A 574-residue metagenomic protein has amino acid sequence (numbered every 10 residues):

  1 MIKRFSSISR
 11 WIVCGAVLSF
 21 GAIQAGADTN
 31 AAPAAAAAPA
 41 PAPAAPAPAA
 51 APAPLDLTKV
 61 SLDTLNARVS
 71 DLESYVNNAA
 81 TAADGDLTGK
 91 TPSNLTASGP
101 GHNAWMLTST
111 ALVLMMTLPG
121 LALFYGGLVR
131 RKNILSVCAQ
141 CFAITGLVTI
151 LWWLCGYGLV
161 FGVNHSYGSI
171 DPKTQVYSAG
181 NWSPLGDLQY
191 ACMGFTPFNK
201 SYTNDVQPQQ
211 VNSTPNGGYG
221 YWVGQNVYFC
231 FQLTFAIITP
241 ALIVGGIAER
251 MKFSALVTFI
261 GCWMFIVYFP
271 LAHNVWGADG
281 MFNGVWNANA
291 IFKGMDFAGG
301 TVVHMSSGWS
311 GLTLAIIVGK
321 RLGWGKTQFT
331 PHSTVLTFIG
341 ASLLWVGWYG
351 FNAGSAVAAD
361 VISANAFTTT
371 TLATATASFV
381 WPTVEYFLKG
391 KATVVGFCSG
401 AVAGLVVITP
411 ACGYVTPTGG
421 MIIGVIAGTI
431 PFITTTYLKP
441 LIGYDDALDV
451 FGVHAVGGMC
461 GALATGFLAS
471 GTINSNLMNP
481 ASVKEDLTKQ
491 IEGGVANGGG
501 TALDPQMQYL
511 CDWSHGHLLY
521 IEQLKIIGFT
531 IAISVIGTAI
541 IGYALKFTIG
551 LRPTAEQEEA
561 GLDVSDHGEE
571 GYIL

Functional and structural regions predicted by a protein language model:
M1-I12: Bacterial N-terminal signal peptides that target proteins for export
W11-G21: Bacterial N-terminal signal peptides
G26-D28: Boundary of Sec targeting at the N-terminus
N30-P33, P43-L574: Glycine- and aromatic-enriched membrane alpha-helices
